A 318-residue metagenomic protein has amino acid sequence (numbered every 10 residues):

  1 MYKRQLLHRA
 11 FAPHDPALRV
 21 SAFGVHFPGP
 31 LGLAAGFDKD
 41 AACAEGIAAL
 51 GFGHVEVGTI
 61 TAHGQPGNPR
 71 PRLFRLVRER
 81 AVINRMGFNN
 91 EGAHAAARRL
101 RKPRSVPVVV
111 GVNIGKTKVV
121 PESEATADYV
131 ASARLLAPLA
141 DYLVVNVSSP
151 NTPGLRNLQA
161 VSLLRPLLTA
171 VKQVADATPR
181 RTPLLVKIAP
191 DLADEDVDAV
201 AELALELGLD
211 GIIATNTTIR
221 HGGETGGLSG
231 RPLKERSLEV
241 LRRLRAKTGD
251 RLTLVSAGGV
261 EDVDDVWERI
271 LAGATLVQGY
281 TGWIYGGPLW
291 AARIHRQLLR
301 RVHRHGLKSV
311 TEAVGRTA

Functional and structural regions predicted by a protein language model:
K3-P16, P150-L163, V197-D250: Glycine/Thr-rich beta-alpha phosphate-binding loop at enzyme active sites
K3-V20, N84-N89, A93-H94: An N-cap/entry alpha-helix motif that binds or orients negatively charged groups
G24-G32, V106-V112, D176-L192, L244-S256: Short beta-strand/loop segments at the ligand-binding rim of alpha/beta enzyme cores
D40-A49, L192-E206, A246-D250, V260-V277: Catalytic cores of alpha/beta
G51-Q65, V147-S149, G211-H221, V266-R293: Glycine-rich phosphate-binding active-site loops on the catalytic face of alpha/beta enzymes
G58-V108: A gly/proline- and charged-residue-enriched helix-loop-helix capping module
G64-R80, H221-G230, I284-K308: C-terminal helical cap(s) of enzyme catalytic domains, especially alpha/beta-barrels
T117-V130, N157, L163, V186-L205: Active-site glycine- and acidic-residue-rich loops that bind and position anionic ligands or nucleotide-like cofactors
